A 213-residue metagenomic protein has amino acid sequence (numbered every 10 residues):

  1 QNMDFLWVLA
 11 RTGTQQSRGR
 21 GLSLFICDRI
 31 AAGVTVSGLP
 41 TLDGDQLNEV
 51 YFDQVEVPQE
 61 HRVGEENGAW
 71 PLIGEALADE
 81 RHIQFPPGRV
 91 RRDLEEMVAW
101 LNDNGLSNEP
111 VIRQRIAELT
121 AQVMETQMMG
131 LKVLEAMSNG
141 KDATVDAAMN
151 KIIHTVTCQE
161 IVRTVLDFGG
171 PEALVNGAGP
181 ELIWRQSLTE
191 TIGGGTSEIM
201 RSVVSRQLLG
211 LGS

Functional and structural regions predicted by a protein language model:
Q1-M3, R20, A31, L47 (+8 more regions): Conserved active-site and cofactor/substrate-binding residues in soluble primary-metabolism enzymes
Q1-T35: A short core secondary-structure module
R11-T14, D28, A32, V57-P58 (+8 more regions): Short, well-ordered loop/turn and helix-capping segments at boundaries between secondary-structure elements and domains
V34-Q127, E190, R206: Glycine-rich beta->alpha junctions and the first turn(s) of the following alpha-helix
G44, I161, W184-Q186: Short hydrophobic "helix-edge" motifs at membrane interfaces and signal-peptide entry regions
W70-A76, Q84, G169-S213: Glycine-rich phosphate/cofactor-binding loops in nucleotide/flavin-utilizing enzymes
N102, L106-R113, M124-G177: C-terminal helix-coil-helix/basic helical segment that borders enzyme active sites and/or dimer interfaces and provides
